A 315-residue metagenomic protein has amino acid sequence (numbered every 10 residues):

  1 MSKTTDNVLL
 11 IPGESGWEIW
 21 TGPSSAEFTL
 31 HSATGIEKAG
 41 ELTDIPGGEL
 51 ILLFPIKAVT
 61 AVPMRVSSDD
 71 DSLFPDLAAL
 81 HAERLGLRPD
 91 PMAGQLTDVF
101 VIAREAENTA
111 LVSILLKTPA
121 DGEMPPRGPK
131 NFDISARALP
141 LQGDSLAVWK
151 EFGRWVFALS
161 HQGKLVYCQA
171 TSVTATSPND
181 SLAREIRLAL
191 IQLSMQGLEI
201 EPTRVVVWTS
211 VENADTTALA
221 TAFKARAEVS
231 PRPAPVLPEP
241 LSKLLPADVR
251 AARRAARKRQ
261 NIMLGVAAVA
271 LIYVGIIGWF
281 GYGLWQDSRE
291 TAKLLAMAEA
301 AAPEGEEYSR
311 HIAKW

Functional and structural regions predicted by a protein language model:
M1-A313: Hydrophobic/aromatic-enriched cytosolic interaction surfaces used to assemble or bind macromolecules
